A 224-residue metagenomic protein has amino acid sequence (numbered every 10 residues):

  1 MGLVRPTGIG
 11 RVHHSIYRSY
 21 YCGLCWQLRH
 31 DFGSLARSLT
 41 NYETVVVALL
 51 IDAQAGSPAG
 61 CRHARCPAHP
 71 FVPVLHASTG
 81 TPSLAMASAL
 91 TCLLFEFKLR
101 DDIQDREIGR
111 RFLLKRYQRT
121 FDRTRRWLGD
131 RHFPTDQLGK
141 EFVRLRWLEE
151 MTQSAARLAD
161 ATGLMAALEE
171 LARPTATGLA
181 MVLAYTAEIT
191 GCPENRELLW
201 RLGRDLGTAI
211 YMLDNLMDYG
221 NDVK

Functional and structural regions predicted by a protein language model:
M1-T175, L179-R201, T208, M212-K224: Acidic catalytic motifs of isoprenoid enzymes
